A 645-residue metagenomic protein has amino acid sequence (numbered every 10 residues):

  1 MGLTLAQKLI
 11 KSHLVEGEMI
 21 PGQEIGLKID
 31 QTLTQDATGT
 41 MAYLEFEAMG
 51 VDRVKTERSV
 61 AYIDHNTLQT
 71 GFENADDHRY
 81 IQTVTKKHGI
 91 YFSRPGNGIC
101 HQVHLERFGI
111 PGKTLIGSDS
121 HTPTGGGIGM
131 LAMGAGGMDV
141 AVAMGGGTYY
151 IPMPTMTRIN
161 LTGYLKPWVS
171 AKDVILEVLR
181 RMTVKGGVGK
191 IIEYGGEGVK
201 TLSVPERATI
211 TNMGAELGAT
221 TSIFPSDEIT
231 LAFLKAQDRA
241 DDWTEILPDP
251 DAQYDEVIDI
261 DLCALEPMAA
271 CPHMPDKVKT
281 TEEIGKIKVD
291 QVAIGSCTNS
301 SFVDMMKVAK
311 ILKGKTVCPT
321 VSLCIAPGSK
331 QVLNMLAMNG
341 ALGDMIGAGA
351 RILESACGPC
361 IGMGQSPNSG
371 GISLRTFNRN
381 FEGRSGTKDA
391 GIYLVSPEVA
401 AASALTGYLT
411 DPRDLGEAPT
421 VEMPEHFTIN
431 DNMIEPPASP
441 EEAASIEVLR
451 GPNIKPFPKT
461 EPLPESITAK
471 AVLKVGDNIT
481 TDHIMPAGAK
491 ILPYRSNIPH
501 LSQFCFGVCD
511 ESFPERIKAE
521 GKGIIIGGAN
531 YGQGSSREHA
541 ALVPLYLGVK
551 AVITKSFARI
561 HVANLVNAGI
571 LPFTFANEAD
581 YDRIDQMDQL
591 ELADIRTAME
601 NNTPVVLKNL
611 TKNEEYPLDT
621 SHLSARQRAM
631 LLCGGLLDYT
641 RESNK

Functional and structural regions predicted by a protein language model:
M1-K645: Fe-S-dependent hydro-lyases/dehydratases of central metabolism
